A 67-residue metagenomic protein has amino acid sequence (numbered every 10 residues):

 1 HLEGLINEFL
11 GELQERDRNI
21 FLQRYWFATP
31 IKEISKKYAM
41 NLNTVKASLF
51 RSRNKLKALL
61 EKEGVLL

Functional and structural regions predicted by a protein language model:
H1-G11: Acidic, proline/glycine-rich intrinsically disordered inter-domain spacer in sigma factors
I6, D17, K32, K36-K62: DNA-recognition helix of helix-turn-helix
L10-G11, Y25, K57: Short, locally clustered residues in the helix-turn-helix/winged-helix DNA-binding domain
Q14: ABC transporter NBD signature
I20-R24: A short pre-motif secondary-structure segment
F27-T29: Flexible coil/turn residues that form the inter-helical turn or adjacent wing/linker of helix-turn-helix
L66-L67: Intrinsically disordered, low-complexity basic tails/linkers immediately adjacent to helix-turn-helix/homeobox/MYB/SANT
